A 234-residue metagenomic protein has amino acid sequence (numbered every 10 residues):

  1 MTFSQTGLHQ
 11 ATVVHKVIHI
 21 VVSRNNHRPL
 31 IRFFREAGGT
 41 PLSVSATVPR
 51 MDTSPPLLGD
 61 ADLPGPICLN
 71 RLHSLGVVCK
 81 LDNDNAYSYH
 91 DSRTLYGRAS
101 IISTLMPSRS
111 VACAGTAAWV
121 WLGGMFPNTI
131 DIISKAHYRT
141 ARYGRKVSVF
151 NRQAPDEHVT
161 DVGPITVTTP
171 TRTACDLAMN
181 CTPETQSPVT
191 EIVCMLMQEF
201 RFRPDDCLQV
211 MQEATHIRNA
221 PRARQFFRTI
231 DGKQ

Functional and structural regions predicted by a protein language model:
T2-D176, N180-I217, P221, Q225-Q234: Short gly/ser-rich loop at a beta-strand->alpha-helix junction or flexible surface loop bordering the NTP-binding
